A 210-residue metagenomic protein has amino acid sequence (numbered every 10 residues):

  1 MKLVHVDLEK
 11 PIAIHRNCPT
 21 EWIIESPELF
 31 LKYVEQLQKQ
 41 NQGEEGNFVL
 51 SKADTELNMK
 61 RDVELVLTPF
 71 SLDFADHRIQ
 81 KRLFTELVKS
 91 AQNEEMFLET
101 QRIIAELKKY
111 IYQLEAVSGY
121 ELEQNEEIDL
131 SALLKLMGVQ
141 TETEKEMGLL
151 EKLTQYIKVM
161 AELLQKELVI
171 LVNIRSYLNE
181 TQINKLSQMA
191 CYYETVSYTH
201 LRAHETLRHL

Functional and structural regions predicted by a protein language model:
K2-D54: Glycine-rich P-loop/Walker A and Walker A-like loops and their local beta1-loop-alpha1 context in P-loop NTPases
G46-Q92: P-loop NTPase motor core
Y110-G148: Conserved P-loop NTPase mechanochemical-coupling segment
L150-L163: GG-anchored amphipathic helix commonly corresponding to the ABC/SMC/Rad50 NBD signature/C-loop
L163-N179: Conserved P-loop NTPase "ATPase switch" module shared by AAA+ and STAND
Q165-L168, Y193-Y198: Loop/turn-to-beta-strand initiation segments
S176-Y193: Conserved Walker B catalytic segment
T199-T206: Conserved small/polar residues in nucleotide/adenosyl-binding loops
